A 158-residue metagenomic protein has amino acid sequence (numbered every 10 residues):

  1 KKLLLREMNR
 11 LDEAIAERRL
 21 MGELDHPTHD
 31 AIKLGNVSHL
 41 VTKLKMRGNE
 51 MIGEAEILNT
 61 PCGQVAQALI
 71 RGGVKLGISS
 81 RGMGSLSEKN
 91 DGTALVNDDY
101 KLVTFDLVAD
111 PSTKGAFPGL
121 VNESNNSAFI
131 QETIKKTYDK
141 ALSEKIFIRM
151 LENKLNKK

Functional and structural regions predicted by a protein language model:
K1-E132, K136, R149-K157: Signature of dsDNA virion morphogenesis modules
D139-I148: Noncatalytic, helix-rich "gating/capping" subdomain that lines the substrate-entry/channel surface of large enzyme
